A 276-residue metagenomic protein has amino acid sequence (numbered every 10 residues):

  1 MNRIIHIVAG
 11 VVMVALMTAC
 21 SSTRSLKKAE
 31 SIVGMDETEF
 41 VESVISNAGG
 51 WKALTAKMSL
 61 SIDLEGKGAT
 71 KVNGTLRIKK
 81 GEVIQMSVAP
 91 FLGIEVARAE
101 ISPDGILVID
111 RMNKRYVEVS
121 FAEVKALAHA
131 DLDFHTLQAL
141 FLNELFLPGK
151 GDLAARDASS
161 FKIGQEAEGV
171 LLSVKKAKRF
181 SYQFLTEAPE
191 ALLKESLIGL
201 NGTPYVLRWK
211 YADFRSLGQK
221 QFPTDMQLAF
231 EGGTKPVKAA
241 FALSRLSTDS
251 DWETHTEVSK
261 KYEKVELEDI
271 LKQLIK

Functional and structural regions predicted by a protein language model:
M1-A9: Bacterial N-terminal signal peptides that target proteins for export
L16-A19: C-terminal motif of bacterial Sec signal peptides marking the signal peptidase cleavage site
S21-R24: Bacterial signal peptide processing site
K28-G50: Post-signal peptide N-terminal segment of mature Sec-exported envelope proteins
S43-E65: A short, Trp-centered hydrophobic/proline-enriched beta-strand micro-motif
V83-H135, A139: An acidic-aromatic
L127-A158, K272: C-terminal low-complexity, charged extensions that often adopt amphipathic alpha-helices
L153-E263: Gly/Pro-enriched, hydrophobic low-complexity segments that function as extracytoplasmic propeptides/linkers
